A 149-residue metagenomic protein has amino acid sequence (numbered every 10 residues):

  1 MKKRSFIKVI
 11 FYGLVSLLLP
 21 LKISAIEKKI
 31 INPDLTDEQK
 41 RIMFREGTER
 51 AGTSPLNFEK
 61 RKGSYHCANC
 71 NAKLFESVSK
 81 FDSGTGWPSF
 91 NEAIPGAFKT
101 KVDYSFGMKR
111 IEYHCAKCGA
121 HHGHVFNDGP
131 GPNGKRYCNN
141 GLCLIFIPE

Functional and structural regions predicted by a protein language model:
M1-V15: N-terminal secretory signal peptides and thylakoid transit peptides that target proteins across membranes
L14-K29: Bacterial Sec-dependent signal peptides at the C-terminal "C-region" and cleavage site
I26, N32-E149: A short Gly-Trp-Pro
